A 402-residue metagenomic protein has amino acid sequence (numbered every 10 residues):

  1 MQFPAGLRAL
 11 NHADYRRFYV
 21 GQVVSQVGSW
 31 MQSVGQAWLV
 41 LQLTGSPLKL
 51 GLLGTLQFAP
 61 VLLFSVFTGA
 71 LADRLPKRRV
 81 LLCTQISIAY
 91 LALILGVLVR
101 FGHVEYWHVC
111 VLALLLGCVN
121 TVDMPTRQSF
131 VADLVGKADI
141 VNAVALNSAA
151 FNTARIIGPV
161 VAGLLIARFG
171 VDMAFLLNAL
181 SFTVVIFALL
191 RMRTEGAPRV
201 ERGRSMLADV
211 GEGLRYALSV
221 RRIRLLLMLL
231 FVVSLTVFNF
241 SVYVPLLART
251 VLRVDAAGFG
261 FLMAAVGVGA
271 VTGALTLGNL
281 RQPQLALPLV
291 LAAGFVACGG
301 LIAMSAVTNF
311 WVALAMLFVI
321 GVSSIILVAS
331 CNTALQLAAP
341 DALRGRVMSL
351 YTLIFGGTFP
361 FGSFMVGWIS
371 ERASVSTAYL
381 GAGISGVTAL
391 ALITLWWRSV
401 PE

Functional and structural regions predicted by a protein language model:
M1-R8, A208, W396-E402: Intrinsic disorder in cytosolic terminal tails and internal cytosolic loops of multi-pass membrane transporters
Q2-A59, S219-A264: Helix-loop boundary and gating motifs at the non-cytosolic
R16-V34, L56-A72, P76-L91, H108-I166 (+7 more regions): Substrate-agnostic recognition of the 12-TM MFS/MFS-like secondary transporter fold
Y19, G35, G51-G54, L81-L82 (+7 more regions): Hydrophobic/aromatic positions within or immediately flanking transmembrane alpha-helices of multi-pass small-molecule
A37-T44, G96-F101, I157-L177, T250-V251 (+1 more regions): Transmembrane alpha-helix termini and helix-breaking/packing motifs in multi-pass membrane transporters
G45, R100-V104, A167, V171 (+7 more regions): Transmembrane helix-loop junctions in multipass membrane proteins, especially transporters and channels
L62-F67, R74, V80, I94 (+5 more regions): C-terminal transmembrane bundle of multi-pass solute transporters/carriers
S129, D133, F175-S205, T394-E402: Helix-loop junctions on the cytosolic side of multi-pass membrane transporters, especially the intracellular loop
